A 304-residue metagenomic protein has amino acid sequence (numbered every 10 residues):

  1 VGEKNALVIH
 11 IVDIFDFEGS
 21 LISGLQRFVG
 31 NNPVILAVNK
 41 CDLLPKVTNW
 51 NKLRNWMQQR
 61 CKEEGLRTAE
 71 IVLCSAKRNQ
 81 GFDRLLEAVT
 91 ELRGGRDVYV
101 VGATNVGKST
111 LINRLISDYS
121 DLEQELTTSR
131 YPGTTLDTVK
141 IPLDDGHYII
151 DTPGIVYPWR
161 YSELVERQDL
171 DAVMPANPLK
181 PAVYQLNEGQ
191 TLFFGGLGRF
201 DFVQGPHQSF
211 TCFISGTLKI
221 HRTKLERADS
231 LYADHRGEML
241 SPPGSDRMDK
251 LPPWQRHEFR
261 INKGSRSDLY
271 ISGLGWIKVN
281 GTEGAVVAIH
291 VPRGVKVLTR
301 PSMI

Functional and structural regions predicted by a protein language model:
V1-E3, Q26-F28, E63-G65, E91: Short, charge-rich binding segments
V1-V8, F15, G24, N31-I35 (+3 more regions): Helix-rich effector regions associated with P-loop NTPase G domains
L7-H10, Y99: Conserved beta-strand elements of the Class I
V12, V38, G102: Short beta-strand/turn micro-motifs composed of small residues that flank or help shape donor/cofactor-binding pockets
D16-E18, G107, D118, V156: Glycine-rich nucleotide phosphate-binding loop and flanking beta-alpha elements of Rossmann-like dinucleotide-binding
G19, L44-T48, F82, P158-W159 (+1 more regions): Switch/connector loops and helix/strand junctions flanking conserved nucleotide-binding motifs in nucleotide-processing
P33-I35, L43-V106, I112-S129: Canonical P-loop GTPase G-domain recognition
